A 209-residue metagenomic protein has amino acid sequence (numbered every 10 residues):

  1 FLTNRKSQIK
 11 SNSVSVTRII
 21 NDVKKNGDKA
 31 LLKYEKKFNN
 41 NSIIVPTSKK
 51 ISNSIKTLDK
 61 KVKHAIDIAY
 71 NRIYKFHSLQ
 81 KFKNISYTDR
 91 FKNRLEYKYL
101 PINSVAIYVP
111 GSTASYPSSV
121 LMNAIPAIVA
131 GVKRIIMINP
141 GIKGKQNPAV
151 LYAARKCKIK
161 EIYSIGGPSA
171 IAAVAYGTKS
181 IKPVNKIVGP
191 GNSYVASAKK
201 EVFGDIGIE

Functional and structural regions predicted by a protein language model:
F1-N103: N-terminal Rossmann-like NAD(P)+-binding subdomain of aldehyde/semialdehyde dehydrogenases
S7, S11-R18, N26-K29, K61-H64 (+8 more regions): Conserved active-site and cofactor/substrate-binding residues in soluble primary-metabolism enzymes
R18, D22, K33, I68 (+5 more regions): Alpha-helical scaffold segments in soluble metabolic enzymes
I20, P110-A114, I135-G141, C157-I165 (+1 more regions): Flexible, glycine/proline-enriched loop segments at strand-loop-helix junctions that form or flank small-ligand binding
N39-N40, K143-G144, S169-I171: Short secondary-structure capping/turn micro-motifs that flank functional sites
Y87-Y152: Conserved small-residue-rich beta-alpha loop and adjacent elements that most often cradle the phosphate/pyrophosphate
K158-E209: Conserved NAD(P)+-binding/catalytic subdomain of aldehyde/semialdehyde dehydrogenases
